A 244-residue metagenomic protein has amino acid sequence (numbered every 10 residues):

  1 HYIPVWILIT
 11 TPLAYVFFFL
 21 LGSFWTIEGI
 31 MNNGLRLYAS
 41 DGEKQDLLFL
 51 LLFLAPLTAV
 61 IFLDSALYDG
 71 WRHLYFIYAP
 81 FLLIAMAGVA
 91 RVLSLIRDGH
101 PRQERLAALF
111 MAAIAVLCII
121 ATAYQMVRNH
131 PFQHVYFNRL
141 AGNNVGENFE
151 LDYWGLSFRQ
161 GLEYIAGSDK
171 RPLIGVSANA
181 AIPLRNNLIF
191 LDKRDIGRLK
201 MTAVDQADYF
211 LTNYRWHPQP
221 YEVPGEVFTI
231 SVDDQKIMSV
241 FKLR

Functional and structural regions predicted by a protein language model:
P4, V16, D46-L51: Hydrophobic alpha-helical transmembrane segments
V5-F18, Y68-L93: Hydrophobic/aromatic-rich transmembrane helices and adjacent perimembrane loops
W6-A39: Hydrophobic, aromatic-rich transmembrane alpha-helices and their immediate juxtamembrane boundary segments
F24-I27, M31, L35-R36, F49-L50 (+1 more regions): Signature aromatic-anchored transmembrane alpha helix within multi-pass, membrane-resident enzymes that catalyze glycan
F53-G70, A123-P131: Transmembrane-helix signature of polytopic, lipid-linked glycan biosynthesis machinery
A108-Y164, A180-N186: Membrane-proximal, lumen/periplasm-facing interface regions of secretory-pathway glyco- and lipid-modifying enzymes
G167, G175-Q206: Extracytoplasmic
K193-R244: Aromatic/acidic, Gly/Pro-rich catalytic loop(s) in extracytoplasmic/lumenal soluble domains of multi-pass membrane
